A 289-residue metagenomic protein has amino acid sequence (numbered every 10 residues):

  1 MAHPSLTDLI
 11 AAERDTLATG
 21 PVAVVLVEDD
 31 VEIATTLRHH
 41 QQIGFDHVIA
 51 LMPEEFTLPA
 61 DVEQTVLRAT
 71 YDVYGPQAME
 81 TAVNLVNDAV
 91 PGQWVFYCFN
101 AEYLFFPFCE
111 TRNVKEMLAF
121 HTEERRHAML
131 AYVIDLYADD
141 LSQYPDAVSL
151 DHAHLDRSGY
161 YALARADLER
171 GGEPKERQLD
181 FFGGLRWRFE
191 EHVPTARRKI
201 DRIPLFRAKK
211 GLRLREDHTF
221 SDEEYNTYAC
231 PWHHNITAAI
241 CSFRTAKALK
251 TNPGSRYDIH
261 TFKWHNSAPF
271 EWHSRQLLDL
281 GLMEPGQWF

Functional and structural regions predicted by a protein language model:
M1-A34, Q41: N-proximal low-complexity "stem/linker" segments adjacent to membrane-targeting elements
H3, L51-C98, Y103-A119: Active-site-proximal specificity loops/subdomain of glycosyltransferases
P4, F108-F289: Catalytic-site signature of metal-activated, phosphate-bearing donor transferases, centered on the GT-A/GT-A-like
G20-V22, H47, W94: Structural motif
D30-V31, E102-P107, L136: Short acidic, S/G/P-rich loop/turn micro-motifs used as interaction or catalytic elements
R38-V48: Short, acidic, metal-binding catalytic loop of nucleotide-sugar glycosyltransferases
F45, P91-G92, E123-A128: Short, high-confidence coil segments that cap the C-terminus of an alpha-helix and link into the following beta-strand
